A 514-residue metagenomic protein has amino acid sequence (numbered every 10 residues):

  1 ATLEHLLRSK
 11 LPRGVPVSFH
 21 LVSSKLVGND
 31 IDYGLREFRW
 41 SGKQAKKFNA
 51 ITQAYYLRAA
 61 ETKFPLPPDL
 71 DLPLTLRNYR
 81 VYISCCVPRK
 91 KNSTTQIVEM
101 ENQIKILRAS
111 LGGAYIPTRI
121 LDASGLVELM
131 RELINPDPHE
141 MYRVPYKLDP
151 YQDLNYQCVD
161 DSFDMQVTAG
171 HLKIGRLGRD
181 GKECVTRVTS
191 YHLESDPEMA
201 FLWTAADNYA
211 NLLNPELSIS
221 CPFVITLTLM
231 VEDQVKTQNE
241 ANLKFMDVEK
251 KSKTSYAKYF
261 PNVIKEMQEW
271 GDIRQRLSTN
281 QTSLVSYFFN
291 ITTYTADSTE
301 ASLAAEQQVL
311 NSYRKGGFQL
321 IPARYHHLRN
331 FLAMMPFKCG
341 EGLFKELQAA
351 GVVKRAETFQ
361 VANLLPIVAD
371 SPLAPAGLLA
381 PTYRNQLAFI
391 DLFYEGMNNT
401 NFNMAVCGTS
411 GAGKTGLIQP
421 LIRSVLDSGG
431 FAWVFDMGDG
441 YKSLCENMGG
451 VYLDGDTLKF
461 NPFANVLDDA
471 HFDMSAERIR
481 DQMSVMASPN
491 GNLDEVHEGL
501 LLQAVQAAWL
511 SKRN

Functional and structural regions predicted by a protein language model:
A1-L365: Extended, folded cores of ATP/NTP-driven motor/assembly subunits in large transport and secretion machines
A1-R8, A374-G455: Glycine-rich phosphate-binding loop of nucleotide-binding enzymes
E4-R8, E101-G112, T292, E306-L310 (+6 more regions): Short, well-ordered alpha-helical packing segments
H20-Q53, Q419-K512: Switch/coupling segment of Walker-type NTPase motor domains
V22-S24, P88, A296, Y325 (+4 more regions): An acidic- and aromatic-residue-enriched active-site/binding cleft used to recognize and process polar
D69-L72, L213, R276-N280, A376-G377 (+4 more regions): Generic recognition of flexible, low-complexity loop/linker segments
R77, E101, V285, L303 (+6 more regions): Conserved structured core elements
V352-N385: Pre-P-loop entry segment of helicase/translocase ATPase cores
